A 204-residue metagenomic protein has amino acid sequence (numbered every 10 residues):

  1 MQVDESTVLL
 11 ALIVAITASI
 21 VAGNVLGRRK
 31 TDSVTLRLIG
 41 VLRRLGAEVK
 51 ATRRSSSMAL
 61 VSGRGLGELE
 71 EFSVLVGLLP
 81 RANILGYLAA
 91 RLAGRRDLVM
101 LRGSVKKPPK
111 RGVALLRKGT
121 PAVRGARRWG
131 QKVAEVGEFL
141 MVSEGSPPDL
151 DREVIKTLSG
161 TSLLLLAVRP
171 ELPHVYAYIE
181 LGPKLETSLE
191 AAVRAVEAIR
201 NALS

Functional and structural regions predicted by a protein language model:
M1-V41: N-terminal signal-anchor transmembrane alpha helix of single-pass membrane proteins, serving as the membrane-anchoring
T7-A18, E48-S57, W129-G130: N-terminal short leaders/motifs
V21, L42-R43, L158-T161: Exposed regions on extracellular, virion, or secretory-pathway luminal proteins
A22, L36-I39, G46, L66 (+6 more regions): Intrinsically disordered, low-complexity regions
N24-R95: N-terminal topogenic membrane-targeting module
E70-A191: Structured extramembrane domains adjacent to transmembrane segments
S188-L203: Short amphipathic C-terminal alpha-helix that caps PH/PH-like domains
